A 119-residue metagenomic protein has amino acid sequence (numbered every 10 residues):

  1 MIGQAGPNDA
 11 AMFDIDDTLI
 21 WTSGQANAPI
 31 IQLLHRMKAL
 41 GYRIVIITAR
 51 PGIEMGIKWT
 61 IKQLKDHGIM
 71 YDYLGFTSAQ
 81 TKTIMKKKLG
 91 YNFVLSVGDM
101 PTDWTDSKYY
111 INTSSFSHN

Functional and structural regions predicted by a protein language model:
M1, I30, K82-K86: Generic hydrophobic alpha-helical segments
M1-F13: Non-catalytic pre-domain segments flanking phosphatase-related domains
G6-P7, L40, G90: Residue-level preference for short coil/turn positions at secondary-structure junctions
A10-D14, R43-T48, Y73-G75, V94-S96: Structural recognition of the beta-strand scaffold that forms the well-ordered cores of secreted hydrolase catalytic
T18-I20: Hydrophobic "anchor" residues
T22-Q25, S107: Conserved ATPase-coupling elements of RecA-like P-loop NTPase cores
G24, I30-I61, G75-F76: Substrate-recognition element of Asp-dependent hydrolases with the DxDx(T/V) motif
M55-N119: C-terminal cap/substrate-recognition subdomain and adjoining C-terminal extension of metal-dependent phosphatase-like
